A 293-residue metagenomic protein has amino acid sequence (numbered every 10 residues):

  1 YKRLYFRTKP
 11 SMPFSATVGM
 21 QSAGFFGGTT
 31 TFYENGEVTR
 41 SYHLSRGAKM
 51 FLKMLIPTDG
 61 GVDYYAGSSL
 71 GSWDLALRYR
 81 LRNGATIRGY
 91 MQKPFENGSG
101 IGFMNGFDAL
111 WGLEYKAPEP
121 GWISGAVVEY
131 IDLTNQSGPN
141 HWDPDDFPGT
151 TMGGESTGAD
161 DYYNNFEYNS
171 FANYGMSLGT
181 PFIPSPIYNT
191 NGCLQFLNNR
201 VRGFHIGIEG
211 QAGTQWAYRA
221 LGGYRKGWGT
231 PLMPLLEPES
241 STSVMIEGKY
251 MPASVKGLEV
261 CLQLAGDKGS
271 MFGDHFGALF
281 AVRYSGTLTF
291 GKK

Functional and structural regions predicted by a protein language model:
Y1-G149, F204, G222-W228, E237-E239 (+2 more regions): Signature for the C-terminal beta-barrel architecture of outer-membrane proteins
K9, R80-R82, G106, N199 (+2 more regions): Surface-exposed coil/turn segments at beta-strand junctions on protein surfaces, enriched
F14, A85, W216, S254-K256 (+1 more regions): Secondary-structure boundary/capping signal
H141-T230: C-terminal structural cap/anchor segments
L194, S270-G273: C-terminal region/CTD detector
G203-G207, G213-S270: C-terminal structured domain segments
D274-K293: Outer-membrane beta-barrel "beta-signal"
